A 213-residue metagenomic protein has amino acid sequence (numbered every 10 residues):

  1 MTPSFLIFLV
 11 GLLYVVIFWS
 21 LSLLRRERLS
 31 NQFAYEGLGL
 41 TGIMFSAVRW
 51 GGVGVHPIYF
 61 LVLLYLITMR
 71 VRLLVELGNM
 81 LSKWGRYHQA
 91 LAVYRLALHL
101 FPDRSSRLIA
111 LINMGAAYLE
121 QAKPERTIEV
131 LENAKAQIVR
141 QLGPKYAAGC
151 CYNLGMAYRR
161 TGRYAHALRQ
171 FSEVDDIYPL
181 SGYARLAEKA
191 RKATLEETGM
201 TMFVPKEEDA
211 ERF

Functional and structural regions predicted by a protein language model:
I43-L77, L81-K83: Transmembrane alpha-helices and immediately adjacent membrane-cytoplasm interface residues in multi-pass integral
T68, S105-R107, P144-K145, R185: Residue signature of alpha-solenoid helical repeat architecture, marking inter-repeat boundaries and helix-start
E76, N113, Y146, Y152-N153 (+2 more regions): "A position-specific structural signal for the A-helix of alpha-solenoid helical repeats
R95-H99, E132-V139, E173-I177: Amphipathic alpha-helical segments of tetratricopeptide repeats
